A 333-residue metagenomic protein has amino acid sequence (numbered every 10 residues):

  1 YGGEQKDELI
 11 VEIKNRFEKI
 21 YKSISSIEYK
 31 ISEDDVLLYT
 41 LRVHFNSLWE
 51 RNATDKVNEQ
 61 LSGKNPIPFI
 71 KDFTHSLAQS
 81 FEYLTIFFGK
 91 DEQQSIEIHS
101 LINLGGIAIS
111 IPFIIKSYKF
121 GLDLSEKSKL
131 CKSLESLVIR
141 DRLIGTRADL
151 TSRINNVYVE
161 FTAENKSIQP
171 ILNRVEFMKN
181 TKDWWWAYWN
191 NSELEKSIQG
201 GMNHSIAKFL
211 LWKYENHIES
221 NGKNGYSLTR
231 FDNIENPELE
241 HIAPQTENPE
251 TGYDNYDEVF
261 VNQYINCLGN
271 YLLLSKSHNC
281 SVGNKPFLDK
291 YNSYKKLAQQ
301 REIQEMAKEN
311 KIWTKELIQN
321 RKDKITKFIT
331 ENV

Functional and structural regions predicted by a protein language model:
Y1-W212: A cross-family structural signal marking well-folded subdomains
G2-G3, F120, S136, R140 (+4 more regions): Short, well-ordered loop/turn and helix-capping segments at boundaries between secondary-structure elements and domains
I115, C131, E135, E240-A243 (+4 more regions): Generic hydrophobic alpha-helical scaffold/packing signal
F120-S125, L228-D232, S281, N332: Secondary-structure transition/capping motifs at alpha-helix termini and the adjoining loop/turn into the next element
L124-K132, L137-A148, S152, D289-V333: C-terminal, well-folded lobe of enzymatic/effector domains
R153-E160, E176-F177, E247, S277-V282 (+1 more regions): Noncatalytic linker/hinge segments flanking ATPase motor cores
A163, N180-Y188, F287, E316-I325: A general structural signal for short secondary-structure boundary/capping elements
I168-A307: Betabetaalpha-Me/HNH-type nuclease active-site subdomain
